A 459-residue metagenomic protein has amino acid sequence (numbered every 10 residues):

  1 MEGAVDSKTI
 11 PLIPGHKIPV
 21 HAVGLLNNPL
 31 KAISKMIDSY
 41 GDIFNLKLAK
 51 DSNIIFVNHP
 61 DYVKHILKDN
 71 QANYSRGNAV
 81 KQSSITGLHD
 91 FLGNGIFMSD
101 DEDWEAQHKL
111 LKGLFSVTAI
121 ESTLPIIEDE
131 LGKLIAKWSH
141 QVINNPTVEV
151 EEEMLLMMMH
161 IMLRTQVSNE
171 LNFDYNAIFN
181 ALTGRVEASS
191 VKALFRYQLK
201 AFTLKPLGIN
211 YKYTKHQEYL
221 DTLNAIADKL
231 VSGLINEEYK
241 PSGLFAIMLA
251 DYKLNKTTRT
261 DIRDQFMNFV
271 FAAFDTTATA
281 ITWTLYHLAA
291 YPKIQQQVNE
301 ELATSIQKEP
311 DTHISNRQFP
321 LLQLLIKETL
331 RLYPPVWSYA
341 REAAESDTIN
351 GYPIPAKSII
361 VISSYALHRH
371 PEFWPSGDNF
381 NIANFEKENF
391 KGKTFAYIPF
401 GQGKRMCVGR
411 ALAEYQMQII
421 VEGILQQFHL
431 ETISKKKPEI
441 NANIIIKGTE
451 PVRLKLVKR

Functional and structural regions predicted by a protein language model:
M1-H89, E102, A106, E121-S122 (+2 more regions): N-terminal membrane-proximal hinge/A-helix region immediately C-terminal to the signal-anchor transmembrane segment
M1-I10, Y74-I85, D103, A119-T279 (+2 more regions): Cytochrome P450 heme-thiolate monooxygenase catalytic core
E2-D6, I10, I37-D38, L131 (+5 more regions): Cytochrome P450 proximal C-terminal region
S7-V20, L124-E128, F179-R185, Y239-I247 (+7 more regions): Cytochrome P450 I-helix active-site segment
H59, A273, K357: Short, conserved phosphate/pyrophosphate- and ester-handling motifs at nucleotide-, phospho-/glycolipid
L92-G93, M267-N268, A272, E309-P310 (+5 more regions): Cytochrome P450 heme-thiolate "Cys pocket" and heme-binding signature region
T276-Q295, N299-E301, A411-Q426: Cytochrome P450 catalytic-core helices
I362-N389: Conserved cytochrome P450 K-helix/beta-meander segment immediately N-terminal to the heme-binding cysteine loop
